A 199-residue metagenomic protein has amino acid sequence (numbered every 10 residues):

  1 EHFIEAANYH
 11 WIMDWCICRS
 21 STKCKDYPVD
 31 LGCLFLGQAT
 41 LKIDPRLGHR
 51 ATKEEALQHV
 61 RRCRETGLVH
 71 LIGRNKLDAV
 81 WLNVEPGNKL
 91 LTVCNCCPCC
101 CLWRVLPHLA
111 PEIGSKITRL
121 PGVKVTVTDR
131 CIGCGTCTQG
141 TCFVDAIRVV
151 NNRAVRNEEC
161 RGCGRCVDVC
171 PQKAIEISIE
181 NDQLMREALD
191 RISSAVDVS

Functional and structural regions predicted by a protein language model:
E1-V123: Catalytic cores of enzyme domains
C16-C18, C24, C33, C94-C101 (+4 more regions): Disulfide-bonded cysteines in secreted/extracellular proteins and peptides
V69, C166, E176: Residue-level detector of anion-binding/catalytic polar loops
A79-V93, E112-G162, E176-R186, V198-S199: Ferredoxin-like iron-sulfur electron-transfer modules
C170, D197-V198: Basic, Lys/Arg-rich alpha-helical nucleic-acid-recognition elements, primarily the DNA-binding modules of transcription
C170-P171, I177: A contiguous, mid-protein "functional segment" used to position or interact with cofactors/ions or partner subunits
D190-D197: Long, low-charge, small-residue-enriched segments that form tightly packed helices used for assembly/packing
